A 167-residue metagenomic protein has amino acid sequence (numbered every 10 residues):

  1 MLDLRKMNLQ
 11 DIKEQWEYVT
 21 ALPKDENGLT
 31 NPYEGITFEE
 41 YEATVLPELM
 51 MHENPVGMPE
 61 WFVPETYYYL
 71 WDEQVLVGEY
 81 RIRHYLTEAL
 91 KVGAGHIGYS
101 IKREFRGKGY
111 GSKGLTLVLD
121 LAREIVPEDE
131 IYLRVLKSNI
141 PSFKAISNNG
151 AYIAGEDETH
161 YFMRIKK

Functional and structural regions predicted by a protein language model:
M1-H96, E156-K167: GNAT-family acyltransferases
D3, G98, Y132-R134: Short aromatic/hydrophobic contact patches that present stacked aromatics for nucleic-acid/ligand binding
R83, K108-L121, I125-V126, T159 (+1 more regions): Extended, folded domain segments that form the structural surfaces/walls around functional sites
R83-Y85, H96-G107, L136: A short, internal acetyl-CoA/4′-phosphopantetheine-binding micro-motif in the GNAT/acyltransferase core
G98-I101, G107-L121, F143-N148: Conserved acetyl-CoA-binding loop-helix of GNAT-fold acetyltransferases
E124-R134: Conserved GNAT acetyl-CoA-binding A-motif
L136-K137, H160: Conserved beta-strand edge residues that scaffold enzyme active sites
K137-G155: Conserved active-site alpha-helix within GNAT-family acetyltransferase domains
